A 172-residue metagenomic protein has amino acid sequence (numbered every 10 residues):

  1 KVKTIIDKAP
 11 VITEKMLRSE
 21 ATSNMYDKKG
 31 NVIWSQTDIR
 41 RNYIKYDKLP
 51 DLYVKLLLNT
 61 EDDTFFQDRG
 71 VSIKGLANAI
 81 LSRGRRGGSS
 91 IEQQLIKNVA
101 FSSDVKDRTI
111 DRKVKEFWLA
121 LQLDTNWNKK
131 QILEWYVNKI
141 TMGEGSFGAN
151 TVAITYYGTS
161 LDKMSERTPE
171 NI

Functional and structural regions predicted by a protein language model:
K1-I172: Juxtamembrane regions of bacterial inner-membrane/periplasmic proteins, predominantly the peptidoglycan biogenesis
